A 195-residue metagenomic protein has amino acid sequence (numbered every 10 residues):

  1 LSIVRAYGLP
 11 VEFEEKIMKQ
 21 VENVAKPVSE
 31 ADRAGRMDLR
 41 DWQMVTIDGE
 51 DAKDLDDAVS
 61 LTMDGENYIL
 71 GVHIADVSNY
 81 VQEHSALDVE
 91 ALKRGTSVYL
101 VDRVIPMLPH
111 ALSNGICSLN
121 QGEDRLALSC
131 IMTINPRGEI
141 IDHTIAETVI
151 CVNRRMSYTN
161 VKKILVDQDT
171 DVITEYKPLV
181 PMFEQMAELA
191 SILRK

Functional and structural regions predicted by a protein language model:
L1-I69, S78-E123, K162, T174 (+2 more regions): Charge-lined substrate channels and their catalytic hotspots, especially those that engage the 3′ end of RNA
I74: Catalytic-core elements of nucleic-acid end-processing and repair enzymes
D124-L189: Polynucleotide-recognition surfaces of large bacterial nucleic-acid defense/processing enzymes
R194-K195: Core structural elements
